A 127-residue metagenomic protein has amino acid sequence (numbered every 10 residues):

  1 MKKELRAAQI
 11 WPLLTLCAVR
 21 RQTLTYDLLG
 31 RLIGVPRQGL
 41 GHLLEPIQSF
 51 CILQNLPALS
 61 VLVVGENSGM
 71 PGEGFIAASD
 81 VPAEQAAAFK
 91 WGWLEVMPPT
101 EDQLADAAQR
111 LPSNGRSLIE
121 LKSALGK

Functional and structural regions predicted by a protein language model:
M1-Q9, T15-A18, Q22-K127: Nucleic acid-binding interface residues in structured DNA/RNA-binding domains, emphasizing the DNA-engaging scaffolds
